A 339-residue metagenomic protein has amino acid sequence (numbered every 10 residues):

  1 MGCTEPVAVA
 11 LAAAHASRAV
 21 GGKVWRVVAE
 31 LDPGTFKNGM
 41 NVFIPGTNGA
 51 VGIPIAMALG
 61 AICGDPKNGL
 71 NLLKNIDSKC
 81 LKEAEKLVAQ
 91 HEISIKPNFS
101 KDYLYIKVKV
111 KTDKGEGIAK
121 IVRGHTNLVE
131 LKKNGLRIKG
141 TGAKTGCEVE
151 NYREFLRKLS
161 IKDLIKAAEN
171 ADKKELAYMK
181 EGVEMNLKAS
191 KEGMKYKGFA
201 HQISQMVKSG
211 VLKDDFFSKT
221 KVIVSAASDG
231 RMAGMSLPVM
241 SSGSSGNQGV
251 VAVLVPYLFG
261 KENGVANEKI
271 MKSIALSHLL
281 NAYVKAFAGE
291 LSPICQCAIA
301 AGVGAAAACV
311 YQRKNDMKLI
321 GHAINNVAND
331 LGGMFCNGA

Functional and structural regions predicted by a protein language model:
M1-H15, S236-L254, Q296-A300: Conserved phosphate/anionic-ligand binding catalytic regions in large, soluble enzymes, centered on
G2-T4, A8, G21-K37, Y196: N-terminal glycine-rich anion-binding loops that anchor highly charged ligand groups
P6-A10, K23, S78-H91, I95-F99 (+2 more regions): Polyanion-binding surfaces on beta-sheet-dominated domains and ring/shell assemblies
P6-G22, G249-A266, A306-K314: Alpha-helical support elements that line or immediately flank enzyme active sites and cofactor-binding pockets
V24-L70, L81-I93, K269-K314, A323 (+1 more regions): A structural-propensity feature for long, helix-poor, extended segments
T35, T220-V239, H278-A286: Short, hydrophobic/aliphatic alpha-helical segments
A89-G234: Signature of multi-pass transmembrane helix bundles
V211-D214, S218, R231-V265: Membrane-embedded translocation segments of transport machinery
